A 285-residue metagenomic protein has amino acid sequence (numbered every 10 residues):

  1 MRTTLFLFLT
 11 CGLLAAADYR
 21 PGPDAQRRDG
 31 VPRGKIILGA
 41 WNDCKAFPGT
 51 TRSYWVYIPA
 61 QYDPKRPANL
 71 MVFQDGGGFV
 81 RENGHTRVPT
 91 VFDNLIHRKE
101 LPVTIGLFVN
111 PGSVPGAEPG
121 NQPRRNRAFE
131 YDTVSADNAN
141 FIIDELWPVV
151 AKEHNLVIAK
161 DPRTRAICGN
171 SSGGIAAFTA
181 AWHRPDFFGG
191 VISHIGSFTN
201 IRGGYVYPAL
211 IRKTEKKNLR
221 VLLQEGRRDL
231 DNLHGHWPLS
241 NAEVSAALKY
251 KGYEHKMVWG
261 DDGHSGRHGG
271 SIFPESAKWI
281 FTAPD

Functional and structural regions predicted by a protein language model:
T3-L14: Sec-dependent N-terminal signal peptides
A17-D285: Non-catalytic cap/lid and distal C-terminal segments of serine-dependent acyl enzymes
